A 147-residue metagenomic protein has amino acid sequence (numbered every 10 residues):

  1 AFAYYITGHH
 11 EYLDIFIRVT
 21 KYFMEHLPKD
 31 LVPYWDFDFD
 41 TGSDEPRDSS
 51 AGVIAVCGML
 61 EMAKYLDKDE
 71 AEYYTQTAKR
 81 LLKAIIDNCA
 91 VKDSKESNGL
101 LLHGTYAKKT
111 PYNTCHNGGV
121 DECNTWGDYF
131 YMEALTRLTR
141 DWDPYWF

Functional and structural regions predicted by a protein language model:
A1-F147: Glycan-recognition and catalytic cores of secretory/periplasmic carbohydrate-active enzymes
